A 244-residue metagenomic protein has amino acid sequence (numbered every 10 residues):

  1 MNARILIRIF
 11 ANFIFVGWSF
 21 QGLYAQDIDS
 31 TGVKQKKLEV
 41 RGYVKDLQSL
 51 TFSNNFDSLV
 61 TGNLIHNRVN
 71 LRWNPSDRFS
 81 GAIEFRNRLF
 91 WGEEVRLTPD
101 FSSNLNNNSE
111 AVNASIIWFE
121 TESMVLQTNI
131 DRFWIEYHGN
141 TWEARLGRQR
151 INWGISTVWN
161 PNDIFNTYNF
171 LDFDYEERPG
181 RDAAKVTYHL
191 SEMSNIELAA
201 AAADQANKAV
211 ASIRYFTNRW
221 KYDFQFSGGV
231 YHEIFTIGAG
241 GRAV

Functional and structural regions predicted by a protein language model:
Y24-R41, G92, L97-F101, R150: Outer-membrane beta-barrel biogenesis signature
S30-N55, I83, S194: Transmembrane beta-strand segments of Gram-negative outer membrane beta-barrel proteins
G42-Q48, I83-N87, L146-R148, L198-A202 (+2 more regions): Transmembrane beta-barrel strands of outer-membrane/channel proteins
Q48-N54, L89-V95, N152-S156, D204-K208 (+2 more regions): Gram-negative outer-membrane beta-barrel proteins
L50, L59-I65, L126-D131, H138 (+4 more regions): Residues that define the transmembrane beta-barrel architecture of outer-membrane proteins
F52-D57, E94-D100, T157-D163, K208-I213 (+1 more regions): Outer-membrane beta-barrel translocator domains and adjoining extracellular loop/strand segments of Gram-negative
H66-R72, L105, A184-H189, N207-G228 (+1 more regions): Feature captures outer-membrane beta-barrel proteins of Gram-negative bacteria and organelles
R72-N195, A201, F216-T217: Outer membrane beta-barrel
